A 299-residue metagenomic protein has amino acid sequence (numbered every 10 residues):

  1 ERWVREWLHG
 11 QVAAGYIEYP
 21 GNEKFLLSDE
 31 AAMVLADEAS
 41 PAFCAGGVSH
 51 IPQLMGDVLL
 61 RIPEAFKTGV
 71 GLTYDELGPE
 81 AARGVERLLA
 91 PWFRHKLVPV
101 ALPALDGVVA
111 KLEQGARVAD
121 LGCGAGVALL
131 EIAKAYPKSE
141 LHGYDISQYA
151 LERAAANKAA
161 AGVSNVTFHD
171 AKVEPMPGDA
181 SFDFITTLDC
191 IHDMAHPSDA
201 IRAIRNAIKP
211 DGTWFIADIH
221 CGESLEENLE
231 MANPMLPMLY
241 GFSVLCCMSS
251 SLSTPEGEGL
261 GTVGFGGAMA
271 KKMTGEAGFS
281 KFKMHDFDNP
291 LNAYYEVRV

Functional and structural regions predicted by a protein language model:
H9-A116: Conserved Class I S-adenosyl-L-methionine-dependent methyltransferase catalytic core
R117-A119, L129-E174: Class I SAM-dependent methyltransferase SAM/SAH-binding core
G122-G126: Class I SAM-dependent methyltransferase "Motif I" SAM/SAH-binding loop
E174-I185: A short acidic, Gly/Pro-enriched loop at the edge of an enzyme's catalytic core that lines a small-molecule cofactor
D183-P197: A short SAM/SAH-binding and catalytic strip from SAM-dependent methyltransferases
S198-P210: A short glycine-rich, Lys/Arg-flanked "PGG" loop and its adjoining helix->strand segment in the class I
A217-E276: C-terminal alpha-helical "lid/dimerization" subdomain adjacent to the S-adenosyl-L-methionine
A277-V299: Core SAM-dependent methyltransferase catalytic element
